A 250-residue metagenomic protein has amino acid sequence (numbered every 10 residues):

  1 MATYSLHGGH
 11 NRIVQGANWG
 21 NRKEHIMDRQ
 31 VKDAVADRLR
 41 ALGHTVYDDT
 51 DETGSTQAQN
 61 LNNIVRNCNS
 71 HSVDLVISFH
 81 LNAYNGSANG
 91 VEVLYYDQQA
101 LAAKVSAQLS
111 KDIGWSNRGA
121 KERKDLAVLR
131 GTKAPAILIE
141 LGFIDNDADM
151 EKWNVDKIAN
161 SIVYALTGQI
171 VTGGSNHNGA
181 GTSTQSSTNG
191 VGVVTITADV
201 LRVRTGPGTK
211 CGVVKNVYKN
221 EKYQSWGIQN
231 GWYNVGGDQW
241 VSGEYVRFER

Functional and structural regions predicted by a protein language model:
Y4, N11-V14, H25-G179: Active-site-proximal helix/loop segments of hydrolytic enzymes
I13-G16, R204-T205: Short, solvent-exposed loop/turn elements at domain surfaces
G90, N230-W232: A generic structural signal for beta-strand entry/edge sites
S175-R202, N216-K219, I228-Q229, R247-R250: SH3-family beta-barrel domains
P207-G212: Short alpha-helix capping/helix-loop boundary micro-motifs
N220, Y233-G237: SH3/SH3-like beta-barrel fold
G237-F248: A short macromolecule-binding patch
